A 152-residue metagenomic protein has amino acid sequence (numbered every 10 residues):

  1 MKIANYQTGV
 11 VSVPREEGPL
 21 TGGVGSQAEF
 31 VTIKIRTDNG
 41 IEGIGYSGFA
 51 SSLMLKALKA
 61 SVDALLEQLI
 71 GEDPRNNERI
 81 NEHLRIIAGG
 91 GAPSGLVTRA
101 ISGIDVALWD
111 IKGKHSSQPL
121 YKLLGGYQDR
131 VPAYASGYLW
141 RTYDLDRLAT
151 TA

Functional and structural regions predicted by a protein language model:
M1-N39, I44, G48-A50: Structured beta-strand/loop patches that form or line metal/cofactor-binding pockets in enzymes
N5, D63, E67, D146 (+1 more regions): Replace "anionic and nucleotidyl ligands
E16, A92, G137: Catalytic cores of transferase enzymes with a strong primary signal for eukaryotic protein kinases
F30-T32, G103, R130: Broad gene-expression machinery/nucleic-acid interaction feature
R36-H115: Metal- or metallocofactor-binding catalytic centers and their adjacent structured scaffolds across diverse enzyme
L123-R130: Flexible hinge/switch segments at interdomain interfaces of large molecular machines
R130-A152: Metal-dependent enolase-superfamily TIM-barrel catalytic cores that perform enediolate-based chemistry
